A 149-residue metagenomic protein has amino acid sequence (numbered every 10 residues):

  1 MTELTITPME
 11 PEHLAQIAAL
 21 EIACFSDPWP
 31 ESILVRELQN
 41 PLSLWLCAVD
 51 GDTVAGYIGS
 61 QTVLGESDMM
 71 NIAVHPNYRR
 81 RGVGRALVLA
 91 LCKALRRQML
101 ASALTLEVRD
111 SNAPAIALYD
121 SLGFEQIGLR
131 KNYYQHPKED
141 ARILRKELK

Functional and structural regions predicted by a protein language model:
E3-T5: Extreme N-terminal starter segment of soluble prokaryotic enzymes
P8-N77, R85-Q98, E147-K149: Acetyl-CoA-dependent GNAT
E21, P30, D120, K131-N132: Basic, alpha-helical helix-turn-helix
L34-R36, R130-Y133: Short, solvent-exposed loop/turn elements at beta->coil junctions and helix N-caps that rim active or binding pockets
N71, H75-L89, Q98, A103 (+3 more regions): Conserved glycine-rich acetyl-CoA-binding loop
S102-T105, R109-A113, N132-K149: C-terminal "cap" of GNAT-fold acetyltransferases
